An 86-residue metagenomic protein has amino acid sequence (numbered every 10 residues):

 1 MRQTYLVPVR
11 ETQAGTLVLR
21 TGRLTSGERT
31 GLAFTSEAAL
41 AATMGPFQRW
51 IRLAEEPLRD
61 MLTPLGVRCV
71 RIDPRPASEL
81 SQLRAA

Functional and structural regions predicted by a protein language model:
M1-A86: An interfacial alpha-helical scaffold signature
